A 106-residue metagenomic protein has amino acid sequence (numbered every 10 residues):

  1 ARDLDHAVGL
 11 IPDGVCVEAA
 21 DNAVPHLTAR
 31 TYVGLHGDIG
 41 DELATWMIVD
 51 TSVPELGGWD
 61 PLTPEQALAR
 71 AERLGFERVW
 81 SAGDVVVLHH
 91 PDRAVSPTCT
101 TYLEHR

Functional and structural regions predicted by a protein language model:
A1-N22, G34-R106: C-terminal luminal/periplasmic domains and tails of membrane-associated envelope-modifying transferases
H26-T31: A structural micro-motif at secondary-structure boundaries
